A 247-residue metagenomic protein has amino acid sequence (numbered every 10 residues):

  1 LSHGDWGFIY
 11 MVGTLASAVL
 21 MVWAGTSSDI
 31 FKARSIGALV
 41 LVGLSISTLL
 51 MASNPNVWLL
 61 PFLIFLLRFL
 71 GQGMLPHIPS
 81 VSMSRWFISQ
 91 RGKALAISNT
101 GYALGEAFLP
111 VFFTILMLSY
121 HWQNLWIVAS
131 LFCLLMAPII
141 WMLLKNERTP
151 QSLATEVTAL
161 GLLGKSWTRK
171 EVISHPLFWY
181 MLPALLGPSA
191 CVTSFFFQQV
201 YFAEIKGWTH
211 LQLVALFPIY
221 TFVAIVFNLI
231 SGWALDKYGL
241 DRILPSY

Functional and structural regions predicted by a protein language model:
L20-K32, F227-G239: Helix-to-loop junctions at the C-terminal end of transmembrane segments in multipass secondary transporters
R34-G37, L244: Primarily marks hydrophobic transmembrane alpha-helices of the MFS/SLC 12-helix fold
V42-P55: C-terminal ends and interior cores of transmembrane alpha-helices in multi-pass membrane transporters/permeases
S47, W58-M74, L186: Hydrophobic core of transmembrane alpha-helices in multi-pass small-molecule transporters, especially MFS/SLC-type
G73-F87: Intracellular juxtamembrane helix-capping segments at the cytosolic ends of symmetry-related transmembrane helices
I97-T149: Helix-loop-helix hairpin linking two adjacent transmembrane segments in secondary transporters
K145-W167: Flexible cytoplasmic inter-helical loops of multi-pass small-molecule transporters
K170-S231: Extracytoplasmic gate region of multi-pass secondary transporters
